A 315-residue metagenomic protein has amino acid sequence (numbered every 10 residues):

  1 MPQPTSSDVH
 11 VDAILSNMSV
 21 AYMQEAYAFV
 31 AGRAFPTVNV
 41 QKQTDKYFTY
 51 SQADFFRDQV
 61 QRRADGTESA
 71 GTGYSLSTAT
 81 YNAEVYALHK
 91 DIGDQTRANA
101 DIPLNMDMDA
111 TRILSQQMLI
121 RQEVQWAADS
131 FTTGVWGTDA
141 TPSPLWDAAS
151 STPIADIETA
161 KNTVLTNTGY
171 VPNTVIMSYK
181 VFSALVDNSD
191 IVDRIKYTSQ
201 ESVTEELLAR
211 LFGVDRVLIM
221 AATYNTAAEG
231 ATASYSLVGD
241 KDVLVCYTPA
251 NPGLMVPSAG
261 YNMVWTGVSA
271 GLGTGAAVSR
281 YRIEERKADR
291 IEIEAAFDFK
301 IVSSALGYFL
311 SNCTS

Functional and structural regions predicted by a protein language model:
P2-R62, S77-E84, L145-S151, V192-S315: Sequence/fold signature of self-assembling virion shell proteins
K42-A64, I92-T111: Charged, low-complexity, helix/coiled-coil-prone segments
A64-G66, S178, G213: Glycine-centered small-residue hotspots that permit tight backbone geometry or close packing
T67-G71: Hydrophobic, aromatic-lined core segments that form the binding pocket/scaffold for planar heteroaromatic ligands
L76-A100: Short acidic, glycine/tyrosine-flanked loop/strand segments centered on an H-E-D-like triad
L88, R97, F182, Y224 (+1 more regions): Generic "edge-of-domain/loop-turn" microfeature
D94-T174, Y179-K196, T314-S315: Alpha-helical scaffold segments that mediate packing/assembly in large oligomeric complexes
